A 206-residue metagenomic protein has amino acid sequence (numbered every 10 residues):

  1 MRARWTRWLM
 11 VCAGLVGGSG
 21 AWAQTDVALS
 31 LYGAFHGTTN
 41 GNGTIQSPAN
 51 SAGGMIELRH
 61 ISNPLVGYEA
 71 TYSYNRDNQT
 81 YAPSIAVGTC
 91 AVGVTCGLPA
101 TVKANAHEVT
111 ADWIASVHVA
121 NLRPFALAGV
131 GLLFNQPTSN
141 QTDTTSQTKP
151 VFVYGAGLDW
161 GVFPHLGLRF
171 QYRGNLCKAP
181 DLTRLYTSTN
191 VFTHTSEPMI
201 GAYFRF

Functional and structural regions predicted by a protein language model:
M1-L9: Bacterial N-terminal signal peptides that target proteins for export
W8-G18: Bacterial N-terminal signal peptides
S19-A23: Sec/Tat signal peptide C-region and signal peptidase I cleavage site
D26-S30, G67-E69, F125-L127, G167-R169: Residue-level detector of the transmembrane beta-barrel scaffold of outer-membrane proteins
A34-M55, Q147-K149: Surface-exposed strand-loop-strand hairpins of Gram-negative outer-membrane beta-barrel proteins
T39-Q46, T80-V87, Q136-T144, P180-T187: Outer-membrane beta-barrel translocator domains and adjoining extracellular loop/strand segments of Gram-negative
S47-N50, Q147-K149, D159-G167, R173-L182 (+1 more regions): Subset of outer-membrane beta-barrel
E57-N140, K149-P150, W160, T195-F206: Gram-negative (and chloroplast) outer-membrane scaffold detector with strong preference for beta-barrel transmembrane
